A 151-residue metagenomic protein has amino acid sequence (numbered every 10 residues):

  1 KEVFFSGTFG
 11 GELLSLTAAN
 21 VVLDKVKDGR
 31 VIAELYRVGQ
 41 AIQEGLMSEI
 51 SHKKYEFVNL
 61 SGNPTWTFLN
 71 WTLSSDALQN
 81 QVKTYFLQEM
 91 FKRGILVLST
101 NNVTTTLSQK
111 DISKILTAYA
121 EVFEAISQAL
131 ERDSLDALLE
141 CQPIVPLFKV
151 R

Functional and structural regions predicted by a protein language model:
K1-R151: Conserved N-terminal phosphate-binding loop of PLP-dependent enzymes in the Aspartate aminotransferase
